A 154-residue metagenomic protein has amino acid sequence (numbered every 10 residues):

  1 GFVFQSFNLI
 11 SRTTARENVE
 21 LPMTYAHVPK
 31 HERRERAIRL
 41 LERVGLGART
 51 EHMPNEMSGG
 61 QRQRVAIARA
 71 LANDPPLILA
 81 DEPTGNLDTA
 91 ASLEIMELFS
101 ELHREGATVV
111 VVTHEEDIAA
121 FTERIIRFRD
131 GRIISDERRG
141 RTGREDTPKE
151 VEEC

Functional and structural regions predicted by a protein language model:
G1-F128: ABC family nucleotide-binding domain
L40, R129-G131, E145-T147: Short, low-complexity, polar/charged sequence segments that are solvent-exposed and flexible
I118, I134, T142-G143: Flexible, glycine-rich phosphate/dinucleotide-binding loops and adjacent beta-alpha linkers at cofactor/substrate
I125-R138: H-loop (His-switch) and adjacent beta-strand-loop-beta switch element of ABC-type ATPase nucleotide-binding domains
R138-C154: ABC ATPase nucleotide-binding domains
